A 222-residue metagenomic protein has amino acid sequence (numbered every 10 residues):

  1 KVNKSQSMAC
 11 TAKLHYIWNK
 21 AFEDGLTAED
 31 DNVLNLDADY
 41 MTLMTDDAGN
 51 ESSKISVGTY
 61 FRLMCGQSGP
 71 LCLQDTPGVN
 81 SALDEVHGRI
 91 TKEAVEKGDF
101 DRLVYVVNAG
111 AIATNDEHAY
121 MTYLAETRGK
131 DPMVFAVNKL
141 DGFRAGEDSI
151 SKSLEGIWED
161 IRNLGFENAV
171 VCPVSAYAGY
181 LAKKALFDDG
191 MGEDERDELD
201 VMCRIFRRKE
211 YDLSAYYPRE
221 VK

Functional and structural regions predicted by a protein language model:
K1-R219: Globular "head" domains of long coiled-coil molecular machines
